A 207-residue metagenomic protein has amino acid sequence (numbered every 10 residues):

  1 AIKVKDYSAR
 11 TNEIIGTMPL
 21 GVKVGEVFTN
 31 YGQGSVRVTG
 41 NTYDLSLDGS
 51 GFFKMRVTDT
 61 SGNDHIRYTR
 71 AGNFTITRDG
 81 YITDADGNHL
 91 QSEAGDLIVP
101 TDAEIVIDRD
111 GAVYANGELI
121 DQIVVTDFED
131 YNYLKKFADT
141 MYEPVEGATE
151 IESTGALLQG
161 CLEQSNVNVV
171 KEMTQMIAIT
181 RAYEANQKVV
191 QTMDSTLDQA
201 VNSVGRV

Functional and structural regions predicted by a protein language model:
A1-V207: Amphipathic alpha-helical polymerization modules
